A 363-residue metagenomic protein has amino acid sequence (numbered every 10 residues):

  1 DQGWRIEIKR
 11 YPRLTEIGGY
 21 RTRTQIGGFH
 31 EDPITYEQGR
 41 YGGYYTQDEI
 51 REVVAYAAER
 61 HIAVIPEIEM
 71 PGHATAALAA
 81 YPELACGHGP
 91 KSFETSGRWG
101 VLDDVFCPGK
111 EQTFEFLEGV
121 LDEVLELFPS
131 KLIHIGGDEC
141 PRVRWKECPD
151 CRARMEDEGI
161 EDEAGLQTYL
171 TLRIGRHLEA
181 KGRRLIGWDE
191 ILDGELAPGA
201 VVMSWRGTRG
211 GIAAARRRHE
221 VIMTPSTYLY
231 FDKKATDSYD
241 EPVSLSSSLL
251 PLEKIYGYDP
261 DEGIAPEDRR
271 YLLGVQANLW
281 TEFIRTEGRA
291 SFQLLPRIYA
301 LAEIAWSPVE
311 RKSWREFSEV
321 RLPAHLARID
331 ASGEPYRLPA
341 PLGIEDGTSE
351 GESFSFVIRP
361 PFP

Functional and structural regions predicted by a protein language model:
D1-W4, I68-A76, G136-P141, D189-I191 (+1 more regions): Short, solvent-exposed turn/loop segments enriched in Gly/Ser/Thr/Pro and often Arg
Q2-E59, A74-E115, V143-E163: Aromatic- and acidic-residue-enriched carbohydrate-binding clefts of CAZyme catalytic domains
G18, I68, H88, G137-E139 (+1 more regions): Short, small-residue-rich loop/turn micro-motifs
E52, H61, K110-L132, E139 (+1 more regions): Substrate-binding groove of N-acetylhexosamine-processing glycoside hydrolases
